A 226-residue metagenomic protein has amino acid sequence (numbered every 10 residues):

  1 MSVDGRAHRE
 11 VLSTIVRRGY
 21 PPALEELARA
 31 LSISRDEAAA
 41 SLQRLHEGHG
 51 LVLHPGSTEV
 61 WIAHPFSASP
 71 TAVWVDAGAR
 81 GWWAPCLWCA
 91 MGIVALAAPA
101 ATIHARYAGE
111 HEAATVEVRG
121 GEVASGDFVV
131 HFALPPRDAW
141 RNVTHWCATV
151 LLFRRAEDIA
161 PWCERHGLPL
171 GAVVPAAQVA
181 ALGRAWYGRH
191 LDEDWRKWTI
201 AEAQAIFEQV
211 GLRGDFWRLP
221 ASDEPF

Functional and structural regions predicted by a protein language model:
M1-G5, A23, H54-A77, G120: Short, cationic-aromatic polyanion-contact patches
R6-Y20: Short helix->loop/beta-hairpin flanking segments within DNA-binding domains
A7, L27, S34-P55: Basic amphipathic alpha-helical segments that dock to polyanions
R17-A30: Short acidic, hydrophobic short linear motifs in intrinsically disordered regions
R29, E47, A95, E208: Short polybasic/polar patches that bind polyanions
P65-P70, C89, A201, A205: A compositional/biophysical signature of low hydrophobicity enriched in polar/charged and small residues
R80-E202: Mid-protein regulatory/catalytic core that forms ligand/cofactor-binding pockets and protein-protein interaction
L191-F226: Extended, charged low-complexity segments that frequently continue into or abut oligomerization scaffolds
